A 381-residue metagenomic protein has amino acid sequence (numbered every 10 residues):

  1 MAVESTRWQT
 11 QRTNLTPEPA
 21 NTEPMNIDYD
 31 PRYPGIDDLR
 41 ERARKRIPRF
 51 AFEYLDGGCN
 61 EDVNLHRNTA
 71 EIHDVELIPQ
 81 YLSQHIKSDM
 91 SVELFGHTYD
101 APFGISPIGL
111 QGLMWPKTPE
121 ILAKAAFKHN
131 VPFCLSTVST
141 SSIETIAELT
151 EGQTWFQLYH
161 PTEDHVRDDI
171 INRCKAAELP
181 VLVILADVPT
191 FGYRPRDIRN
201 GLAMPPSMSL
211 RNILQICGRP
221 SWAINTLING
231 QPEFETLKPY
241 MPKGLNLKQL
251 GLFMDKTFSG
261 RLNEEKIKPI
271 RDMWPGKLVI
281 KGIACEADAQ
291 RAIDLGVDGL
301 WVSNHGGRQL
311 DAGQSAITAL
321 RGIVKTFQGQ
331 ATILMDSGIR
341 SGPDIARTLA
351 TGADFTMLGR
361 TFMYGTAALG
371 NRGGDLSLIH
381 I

Functional and structural regions predicted by a protein language model:
V3-G96, G201, P205-L262: An N-cap/entry alpha-helix motif that binds or orients negatively charged groups
G57, Q111, W115, L135-S136 (+5 more regions): Glycine- and other small-residue-rich loops at beta-strand/loop junctions that grip anionic moieties
D100-V138: Glycine-rich active-site/cofactor-binding loop and its immediate structural neighborhood
I143-E151, I293: Acidic (Asp/Glu)-rich catalytic clusters
Q157-R167: Outer-membrane beta-barrel proteins
D169-M335, T351-A353, L358-R360, Y364: Alpha/beta enzyme core
G342-I345: Acidic, divalent-metal-coordinating active-site segment for phosphoryl/phosphodiester hydrolysis, typified by short
I379-I381: Conserved small/polar residues in nucleotide/adenosyl-binding loops
